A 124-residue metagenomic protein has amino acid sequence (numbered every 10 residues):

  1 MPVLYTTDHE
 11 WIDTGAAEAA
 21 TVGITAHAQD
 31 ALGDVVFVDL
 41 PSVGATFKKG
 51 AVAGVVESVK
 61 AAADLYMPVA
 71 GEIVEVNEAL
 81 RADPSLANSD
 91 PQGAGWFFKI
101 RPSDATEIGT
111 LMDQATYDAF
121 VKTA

Functional and structural regions predicted by a protein language model:
M1-V52, S85-A124: Acidic, low-complexity mobile loops and tails
I12-G15, V59, V76-A79: Residue-level recognition of beta-strand microenvironments
G15, S58-V59, P68, S103: A short, compositionally biased micro-patch
A53-G54, V59-K60, A79-L80, D104: Short, charged beta-turn/beta-strand-edge "cap" motif at the junction between a beta-strand and an adjacent loop
E57-Y66, D83-L86: Short, Lys/Arg- and Gly-enriched loop/turn segments at beta-strand edges
